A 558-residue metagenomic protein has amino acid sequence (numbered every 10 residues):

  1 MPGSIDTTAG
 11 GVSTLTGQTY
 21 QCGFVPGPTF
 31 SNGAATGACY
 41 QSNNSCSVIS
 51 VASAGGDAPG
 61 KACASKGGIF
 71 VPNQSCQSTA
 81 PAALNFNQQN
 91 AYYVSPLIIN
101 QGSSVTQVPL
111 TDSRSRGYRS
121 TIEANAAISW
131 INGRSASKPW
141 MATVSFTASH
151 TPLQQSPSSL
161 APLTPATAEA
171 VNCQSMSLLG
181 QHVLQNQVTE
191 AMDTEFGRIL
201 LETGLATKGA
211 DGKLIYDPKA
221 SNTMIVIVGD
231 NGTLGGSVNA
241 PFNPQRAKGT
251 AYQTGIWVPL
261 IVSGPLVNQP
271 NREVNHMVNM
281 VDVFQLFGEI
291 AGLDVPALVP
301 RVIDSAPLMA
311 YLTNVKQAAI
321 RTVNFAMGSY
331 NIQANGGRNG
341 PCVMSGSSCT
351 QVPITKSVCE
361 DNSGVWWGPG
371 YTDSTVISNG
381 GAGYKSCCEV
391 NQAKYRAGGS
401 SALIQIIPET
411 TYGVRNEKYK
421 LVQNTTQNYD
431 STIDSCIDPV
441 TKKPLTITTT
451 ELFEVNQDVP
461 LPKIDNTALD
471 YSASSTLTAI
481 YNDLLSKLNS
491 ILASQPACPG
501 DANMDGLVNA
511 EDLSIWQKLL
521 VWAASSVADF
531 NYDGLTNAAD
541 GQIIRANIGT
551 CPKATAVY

Functional and structural regions predicted by a protein language model:
M1-W140, F146-A148, P152-Q155, M176-L179 (+5 more regions): Formylglycine-dependent
G3-D6, G232-P241, A251, Q269 (+2 more regions): C-terminal cap/loop subdomain of S1 sulfatases and analogous C-terminal strand-loop tails that border
S113-T121, L179-T194, K219, P244-L260 (+4 more regions): A short beta-strand-to-alpha-helix junction
A124-N132, A168-T223, G500: A long, amphipathic alpha-helix that forms part of the scaffold/cap immediately adjacent to metal-dependent active
A127-L184, L234-F242, D458-L461, T467-Y471: Active-site His/acidic residue clusters
S135-A142, P218-I225, I256-V258, Q317-T322 (+1 more regions): Loop/turn elements at helix/coil->beta-strand transitions in domains of secreted/extracellular proteins
L153, E202-P270, H276-N279: Histidine-centered active-site microenvironments of extracellular/periplasmic hydrolases and transferases
S494-Y558: Cellulosome-associated attachment modules in secreted, modular CAZymes
